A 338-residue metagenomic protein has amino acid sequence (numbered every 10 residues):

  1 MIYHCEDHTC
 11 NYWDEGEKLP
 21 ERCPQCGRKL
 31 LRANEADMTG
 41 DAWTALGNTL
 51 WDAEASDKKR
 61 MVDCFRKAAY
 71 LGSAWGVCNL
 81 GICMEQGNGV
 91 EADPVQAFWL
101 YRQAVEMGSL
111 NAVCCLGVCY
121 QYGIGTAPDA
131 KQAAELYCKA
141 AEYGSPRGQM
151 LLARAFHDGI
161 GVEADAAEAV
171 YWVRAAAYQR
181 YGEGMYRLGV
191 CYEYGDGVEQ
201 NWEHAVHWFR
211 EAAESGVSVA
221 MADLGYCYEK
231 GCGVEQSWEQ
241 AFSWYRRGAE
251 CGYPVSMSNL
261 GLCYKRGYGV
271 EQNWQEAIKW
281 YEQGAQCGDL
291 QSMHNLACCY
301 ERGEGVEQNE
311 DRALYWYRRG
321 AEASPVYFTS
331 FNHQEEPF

Functional and structural regions predicted by a protein language model:
C5-D7, C23-C26: Short cysteine-rich clusters marking metal-coordination/redox-active sites
W13-R22: Short linker/helix segments within small regulatory modules
G27-A36: Short Cys/His-rich micro-motifs in 6-15 aa windows
M38, W51-A53, Y70-A74, Q86-N88 (+19 more regions): Short helix-capping/linker turns of helical repeat alpha-solenoids
W43-A53, V77-Q86, V113-Y122, L136 (+6 more regions): Hydrophobic face of amphipathic alpha-helices that form TPR/SEL1-like repeat modules and related alpha-solenoid
K67-A68, Q103-A104, K139-A140, A175-A176 (+4 more regions): Canonical positions in the second alpha-helix
